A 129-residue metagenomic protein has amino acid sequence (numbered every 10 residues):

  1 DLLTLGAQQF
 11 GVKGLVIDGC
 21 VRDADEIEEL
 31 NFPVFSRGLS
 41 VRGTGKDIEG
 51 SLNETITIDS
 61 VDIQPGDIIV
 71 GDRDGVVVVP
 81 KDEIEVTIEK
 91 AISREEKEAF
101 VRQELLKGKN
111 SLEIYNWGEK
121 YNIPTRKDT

Functional and structural regions predicted by a protein language model:
D1-P65, V79-T129: Feature captures the catalytic cores and cofactor-binding loops of soluble hydro-lyases/lyases that act on carboxylate
Q64-V76: Conserved beta-strand-loop-short alpha-helix elements that form and flank the Mn2+/Mg2+-coordinating active site
